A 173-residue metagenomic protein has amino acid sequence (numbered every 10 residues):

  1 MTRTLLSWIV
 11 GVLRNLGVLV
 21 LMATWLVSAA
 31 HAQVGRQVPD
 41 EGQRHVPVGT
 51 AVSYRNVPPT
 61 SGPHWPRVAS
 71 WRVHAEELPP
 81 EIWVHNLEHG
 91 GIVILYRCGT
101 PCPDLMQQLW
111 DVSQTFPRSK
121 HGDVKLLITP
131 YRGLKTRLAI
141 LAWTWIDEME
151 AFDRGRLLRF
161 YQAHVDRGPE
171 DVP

Functional and structural regions predicted by a protein language model:
T4-G17: Bacterial N-terminal signal peptides that target proteins for export
L16-W25: Bacterial N-terminal signal peptides
A29-H31: Sec/Tat signal peptide C-region and signal peptidase I cleavage site
Q33-W83: Surface-exposed, low-hydrophobicity interaction/linker segments
G49, I82, H89, D123 (+1 more regions): Sequence-level motif detector for i,i+2 pairs with an aromatic at +2
S53, G91-L95, K125-L127, A139: Ordered hydrophobic segments in well-structured contexts
E76-S119: Mid-length scaffold segments of soluble, non-membrane domains
T115-P173: Helix-rich interaction surfaces within compact, conserved domain-sized segments that mediate assembly or partner
